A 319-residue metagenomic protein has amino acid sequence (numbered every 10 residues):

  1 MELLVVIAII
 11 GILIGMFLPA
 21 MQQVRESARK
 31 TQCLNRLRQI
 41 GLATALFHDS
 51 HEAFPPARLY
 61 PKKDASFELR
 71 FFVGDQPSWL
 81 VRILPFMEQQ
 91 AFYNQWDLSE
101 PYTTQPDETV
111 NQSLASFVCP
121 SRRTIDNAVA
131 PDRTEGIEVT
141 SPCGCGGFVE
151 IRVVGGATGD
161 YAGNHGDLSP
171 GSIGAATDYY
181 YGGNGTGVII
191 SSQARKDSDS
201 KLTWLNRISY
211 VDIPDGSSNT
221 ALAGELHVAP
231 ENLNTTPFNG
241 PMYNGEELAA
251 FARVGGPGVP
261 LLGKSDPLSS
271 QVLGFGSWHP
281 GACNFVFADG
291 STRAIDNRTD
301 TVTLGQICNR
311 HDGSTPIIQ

Functional and structural regions predicted by a protein language model:
M1-R29, Q39: N-terminal single-pass transmembrane signal-anchor helix
I12, S27-Q319: Surface-exposed loop/linker segments characteristic of extracytoplasmic
